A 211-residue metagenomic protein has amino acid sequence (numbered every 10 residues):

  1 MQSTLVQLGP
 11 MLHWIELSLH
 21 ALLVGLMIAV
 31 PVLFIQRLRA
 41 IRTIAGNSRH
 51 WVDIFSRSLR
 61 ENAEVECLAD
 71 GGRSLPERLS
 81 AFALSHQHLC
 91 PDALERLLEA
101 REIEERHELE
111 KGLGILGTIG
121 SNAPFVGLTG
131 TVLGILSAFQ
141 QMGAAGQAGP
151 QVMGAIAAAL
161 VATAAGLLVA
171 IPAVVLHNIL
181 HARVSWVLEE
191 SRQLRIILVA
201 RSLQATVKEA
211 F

Functional and structural regions predicted by a protein language model:
M1-V52: Hydrophobic membrane-targeting segments
V6-E16, R106, E110-G120, P150-V161: Alpha-helical membrane-interface segments at transmembrane helix boundaries
H13-E16, P124-G127, G166: Residue-level detector of functionally special positions within alpha-helical transmembrane segments of multi-pass
H20-V30, S121, G130-G134, L168: Hydrophobic alpha-helical transmembrane segments of multi-pass integral membrane proteins
L23, L113-L116, L128, L160 (+1 more regions): Generic leucine side-chain signal with a strong bias for well-ordered alpha-helical environments
V32, E99, L136-F139, M153 (+1 more regions): Conserved protein kinase catalytic domain
I44-A148, V175-F211: Predominantly long cytosolic amphipathic alpha-helical stalk/bundle segments
A158-V175: Hydrophobic alpha-helical transmembrane segments of polytopic membrane proteins
